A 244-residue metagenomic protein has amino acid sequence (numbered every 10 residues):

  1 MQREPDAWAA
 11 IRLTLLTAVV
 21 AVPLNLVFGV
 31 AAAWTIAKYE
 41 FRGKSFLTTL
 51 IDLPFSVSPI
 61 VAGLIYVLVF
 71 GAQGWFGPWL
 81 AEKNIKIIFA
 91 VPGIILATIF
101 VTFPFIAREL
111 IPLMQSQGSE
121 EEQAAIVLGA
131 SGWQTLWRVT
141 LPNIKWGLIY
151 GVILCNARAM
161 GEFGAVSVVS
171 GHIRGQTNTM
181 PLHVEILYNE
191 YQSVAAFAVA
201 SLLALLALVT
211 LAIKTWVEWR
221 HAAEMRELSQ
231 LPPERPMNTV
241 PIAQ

Functional and structural regions predicted by a protein language model:
M1-V22, K38, L187-V194, P241: Periplasmic/extracellular loop-to-transmembrane helix junction in inner-membrane transport proteins
P5-D6, F163-W216, V240-Q244: Interhelical loop and adjacent transmembrane-helix boundary motif in polytopic membrane transport permeases
W8, G43-K44, A62-I99, W133 (+1 more regions): Membrane-interfacial helix termini and adjacent extracytoplasmic/periplasmic loops of multi-pass transporters
R12, L16-F28, A32, S58 (+5 more regions): Hydrophobic alpha-helical transmembrane segments of multipass integral membrane proteins, especially permease/channel
V20-D52, L64, L68, W79 (+1 more regions): Transmembrane-helix boundary motif in ABC transporter permease subunits
P23, L53, F100-G118, G132-A165 (+1 more regions): Transmembrane alpha-helices
Y39-L47, W75-F76, A90, E120 (+3 more regions): Membrane-helix interface segments
I111-I126, V139, F197-Q244: C-terminal transmembrane helix and the adjacent membrane-cytosol boundary/short C-terminal tail of inner/organellar
